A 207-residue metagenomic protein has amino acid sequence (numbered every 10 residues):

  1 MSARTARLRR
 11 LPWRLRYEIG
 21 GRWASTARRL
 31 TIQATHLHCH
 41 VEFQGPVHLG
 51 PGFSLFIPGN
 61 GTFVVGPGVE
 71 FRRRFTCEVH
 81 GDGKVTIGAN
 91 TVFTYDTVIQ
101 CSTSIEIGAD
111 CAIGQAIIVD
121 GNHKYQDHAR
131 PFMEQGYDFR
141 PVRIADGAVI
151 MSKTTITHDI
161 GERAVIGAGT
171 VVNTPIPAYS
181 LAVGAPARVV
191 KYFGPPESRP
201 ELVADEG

Functional and structural regions predicted by a protein language model:
M1-P46, D110, A116, G121-A129 (+2 more regions): Terminal amphipathic alpha-helical/low-complexity segments used for targeting or macromolecular assembly
Q33-T35, T97, S152, A168: Short, functionally important structural connectors and interaction interfaces within domains
L37-H38, P51-F53: Short secondary-structure capping/turn segments at boundaries of alpha-helices and beta-strands
E42-Q44, H48-G50, V98-Q100: Short N-terminal targeting/anchoring amphipathic segment
F53-I160, A185, F193-L202: Flexible, glycine/small-residue-enriched loop-and-beta-strand segment within the central core of proteins
T155, V171-N173, V189: Generic hydrophobic alpha-helical segments
D159-V183: C-terminal/domain-terminus segments
